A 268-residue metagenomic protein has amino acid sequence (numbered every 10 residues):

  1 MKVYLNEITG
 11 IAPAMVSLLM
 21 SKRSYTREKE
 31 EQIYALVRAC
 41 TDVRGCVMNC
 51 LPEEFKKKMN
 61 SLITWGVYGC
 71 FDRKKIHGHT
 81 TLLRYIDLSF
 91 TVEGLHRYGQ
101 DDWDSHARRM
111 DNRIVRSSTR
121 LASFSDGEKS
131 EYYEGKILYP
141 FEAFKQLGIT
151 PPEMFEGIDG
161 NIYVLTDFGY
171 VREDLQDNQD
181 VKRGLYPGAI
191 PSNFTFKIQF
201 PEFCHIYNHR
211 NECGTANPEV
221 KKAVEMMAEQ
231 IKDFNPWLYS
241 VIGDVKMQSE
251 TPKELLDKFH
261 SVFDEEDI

Functional and structural regions predicted by a protein language model:
M1-I268: Family-specific signature for flavin-dependent thymidylate synthase
